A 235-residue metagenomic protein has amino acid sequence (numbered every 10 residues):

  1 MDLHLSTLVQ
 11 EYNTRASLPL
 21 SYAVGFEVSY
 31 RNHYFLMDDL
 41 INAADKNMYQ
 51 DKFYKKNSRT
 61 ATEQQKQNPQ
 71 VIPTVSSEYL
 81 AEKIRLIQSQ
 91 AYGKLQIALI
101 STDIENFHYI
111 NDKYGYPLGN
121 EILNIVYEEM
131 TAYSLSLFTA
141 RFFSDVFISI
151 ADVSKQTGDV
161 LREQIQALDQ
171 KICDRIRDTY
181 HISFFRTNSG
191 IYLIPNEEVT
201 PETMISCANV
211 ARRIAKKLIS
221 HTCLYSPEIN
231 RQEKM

Functional and structural regions predicted by a protein language model:
M1-Y30, I125-L193: GGDEF/GGEEF active-site signature
N13-S21, D38-Q67, I205-P227: Catalytic/regulatory signature loops of cyclic-dinucleotide turnover enzymes and related class III nucleotidyl cyclases
S29-N32, K217: Nucleotide-sugar donor-binding/catalytic module of glycosyltransferases that assemble extracellular/cell-envelope
F35, V199-E202: Conserved catalytic/ATP-binding subdomain
N42-D45, Y49, K66-A98, E105-T131 (+6 more regions): Conserved long alpha-helical elements within nucleotide-processing catalytic cores of c-di-GMP signaling and class III
N57, L95-I97, L137, S220-H221: PAS-family sensory domain
E228-M235: Intrinsically disordered, glycine/charged-rich C-terminal tails and inter-domain linkers that flank nucleotidyl cyclase
